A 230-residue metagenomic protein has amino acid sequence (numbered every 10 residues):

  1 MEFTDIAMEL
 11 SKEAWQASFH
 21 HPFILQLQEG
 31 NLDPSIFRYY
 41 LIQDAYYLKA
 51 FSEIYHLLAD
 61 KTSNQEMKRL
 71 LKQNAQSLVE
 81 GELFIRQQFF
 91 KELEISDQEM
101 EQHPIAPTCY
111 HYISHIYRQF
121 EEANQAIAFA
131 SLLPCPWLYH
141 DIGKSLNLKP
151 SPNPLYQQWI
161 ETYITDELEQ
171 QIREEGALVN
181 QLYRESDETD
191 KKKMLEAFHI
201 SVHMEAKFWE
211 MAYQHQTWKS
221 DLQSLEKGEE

Functional and structural regions predicted by a protein language model:
E2-M8, Y112-R118, I164, K207-Q214 (+1 more regions): Hydrophobic alpha-helical segments
M8-L32, F51, E174-E185: Short alpha-helical hairpin
K12-A17, L32-K61, S77, G81 (+2 more regions): Alpha-helical bundle segments that constitute or directly flank the non-heme di-iron/ferroxidase center
E53-H56, D60, L83, Q87-K91 (+5 more regions): Charged/polar positions within long, soluble alpha-helices
N64-Q65: Short loop-to-helix capping motifs
R69-Q170, H203: Active-site-proximal alpha-helical scaffolds that flank and shape metal-associated catalytic sites
T165-H199: Long amphipathic all-alpha helical oligomerization modules
L195-E230: Acidic, carboxylate-rich catalytic segments that either coordinate divalent cations
